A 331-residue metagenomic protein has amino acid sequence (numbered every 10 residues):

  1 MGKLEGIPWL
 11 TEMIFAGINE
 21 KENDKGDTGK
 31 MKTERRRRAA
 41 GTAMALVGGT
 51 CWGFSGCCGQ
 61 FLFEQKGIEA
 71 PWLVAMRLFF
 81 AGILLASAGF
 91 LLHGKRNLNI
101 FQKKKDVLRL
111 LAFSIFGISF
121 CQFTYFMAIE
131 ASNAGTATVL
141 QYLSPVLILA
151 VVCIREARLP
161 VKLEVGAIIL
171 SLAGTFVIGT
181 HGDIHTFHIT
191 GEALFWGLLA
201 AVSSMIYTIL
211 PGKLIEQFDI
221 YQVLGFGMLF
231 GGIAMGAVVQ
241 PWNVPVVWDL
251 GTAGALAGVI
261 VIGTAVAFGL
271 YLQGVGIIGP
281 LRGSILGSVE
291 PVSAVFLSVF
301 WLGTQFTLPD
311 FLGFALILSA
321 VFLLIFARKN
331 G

Functional and structural regions predicted by a protein language model:
K3-M76, T186-K213, I233: Glycine-/small-residue-enriched transmembrane alpha-helix faces in small-molecule transporters and effluxers
I14, L85, P160-G182, L229 (+4 more regions): Hydrophobic transmembrane alpha-helices of multi-pass small-molecule transport proteins
A39-M44, P71-L91, A112, E164-A173 (+3 more regions): Hydrophobic alpha-helical transmembrane segments of multi-pass integral membrane proteins, especially transporters
G49, M76, I118, Q122 (+3 more regions): Helix-helix packing/entry segments at the starts of transmembrane helices
G53, C57, F79, I115-S119 (+8 more regions): Hydrophobic/small/kink-forming positions within alpha-helical transmembrane segments of polytopic membrane proteins
L62, L73, R77, A128 (+9 more regions): Hydrophobic/aromatic residues within transmembrane alpha-helices of multi-pass small-molecule transporters
F80, L84, L140-R155, I169-L170 (+4 more regions): Alpha-helical transmembrane segments of compact multi-pass small-molecule transporters, enriched in specific families
F90-G135, V177, I260-I278: Specific transmembrane alpha-helical segments of multi-pass solute transporters/efflux pumps, especially DMT/EamA
